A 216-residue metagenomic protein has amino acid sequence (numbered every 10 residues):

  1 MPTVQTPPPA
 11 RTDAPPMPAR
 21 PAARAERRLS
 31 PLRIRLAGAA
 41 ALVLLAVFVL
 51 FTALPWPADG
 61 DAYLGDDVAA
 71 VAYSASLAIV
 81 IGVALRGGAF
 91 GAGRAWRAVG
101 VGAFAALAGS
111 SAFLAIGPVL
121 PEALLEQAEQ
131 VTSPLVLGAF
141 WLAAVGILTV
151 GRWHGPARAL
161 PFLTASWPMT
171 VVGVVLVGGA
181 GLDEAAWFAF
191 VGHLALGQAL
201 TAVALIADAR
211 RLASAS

Functional and structural regions predicted by a protein language model:
P2-P9, D13-S216: Hydrophobic, aromatic-enriched alpha-helical segments typical of multi-pass transmembrane helices
